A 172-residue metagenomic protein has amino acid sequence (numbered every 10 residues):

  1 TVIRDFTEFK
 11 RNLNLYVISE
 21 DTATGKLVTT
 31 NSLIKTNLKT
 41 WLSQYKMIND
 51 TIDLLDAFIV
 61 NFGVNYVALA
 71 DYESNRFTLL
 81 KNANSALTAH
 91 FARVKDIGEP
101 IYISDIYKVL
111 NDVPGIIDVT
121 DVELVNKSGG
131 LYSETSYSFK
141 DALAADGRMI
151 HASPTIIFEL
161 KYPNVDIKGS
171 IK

Functional and structural regions predicted by a protein language model:
T1-K172: Acidic, low-complexity glycine/serine/threonine-rich segments
